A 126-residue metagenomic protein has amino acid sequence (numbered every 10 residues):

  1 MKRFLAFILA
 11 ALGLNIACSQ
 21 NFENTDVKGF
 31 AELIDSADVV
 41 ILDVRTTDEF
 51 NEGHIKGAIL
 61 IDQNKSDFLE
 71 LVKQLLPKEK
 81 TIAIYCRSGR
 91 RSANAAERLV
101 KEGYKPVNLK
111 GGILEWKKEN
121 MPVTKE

Functional and structural regions predicted by a protein language model:
K2-F7, I16-V39, D48-T81, R90-E126: Rhodanese-like catalytic fold shared by cysteine-dependent sulfurtransferases and DSP/PTP-type phosphatases
A11-L12: Repetitive helical segments and hydrophobic/amphipathic motifs
I41-D43: Structural scaffold elements adjacent to functional motifs in cytosolic proteins
Y85: Short, surface-exposed ligand- or partner-binding patches at beta-edge/loop junctions that are enriched in aromatics
